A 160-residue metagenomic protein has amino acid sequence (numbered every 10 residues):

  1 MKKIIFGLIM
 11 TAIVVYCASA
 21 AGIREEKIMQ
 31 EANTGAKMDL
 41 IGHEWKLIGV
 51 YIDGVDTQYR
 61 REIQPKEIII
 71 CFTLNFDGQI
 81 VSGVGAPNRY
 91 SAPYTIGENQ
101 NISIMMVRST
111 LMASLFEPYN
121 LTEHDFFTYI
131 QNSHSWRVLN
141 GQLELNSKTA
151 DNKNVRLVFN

Functional and structural regions predicted by a protein language model:
I4-I13: Sec-dependent N-terminal signal peptides
C17-N160: Lipid interaction determinants
